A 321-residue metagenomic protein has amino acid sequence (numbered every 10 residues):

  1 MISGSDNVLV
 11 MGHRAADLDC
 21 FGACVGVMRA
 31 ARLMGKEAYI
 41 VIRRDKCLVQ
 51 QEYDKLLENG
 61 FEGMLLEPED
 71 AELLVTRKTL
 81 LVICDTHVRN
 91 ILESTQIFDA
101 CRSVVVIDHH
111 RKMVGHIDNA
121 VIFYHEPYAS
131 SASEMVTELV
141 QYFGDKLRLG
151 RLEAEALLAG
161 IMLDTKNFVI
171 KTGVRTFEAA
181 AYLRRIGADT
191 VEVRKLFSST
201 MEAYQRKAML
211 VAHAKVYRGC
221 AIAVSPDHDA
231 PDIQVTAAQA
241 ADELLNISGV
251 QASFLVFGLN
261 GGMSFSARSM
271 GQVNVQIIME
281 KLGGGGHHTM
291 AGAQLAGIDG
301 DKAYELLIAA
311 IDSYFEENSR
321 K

Functional and structural regions predicted by a protein language model:
M1, Q96-V105, Y128-V136: An acidic intrinsically disordered interaction segment
M1-A15, C20-F61, E72-L73, R77-L80 (+3 more regions): Hydrophobic helix-and-loop "lid/oligomerization" segment in the mid-to-C-terminal part of catalytic domains
H13-R14, R44, P68, C84-H87 (+4 more regions): Fold-independent oxyanion-binding glycine-rich loops and adjacent beta-strand/coil segments at enzyme active sites
G22, Q50-D54, S94-Q96, H116-N119 (+1 more regions): Short acidic, glycine/serine/threonine-rich loops at helix termini
V27-M28, F98-C101, I122-F123, A179: Glycine-rich, phosphate-binding/catalytic loops in enzymes
M64-A120: Active-site cofactor/cluster-binding pocket
E69-E72, L92-Q96, F123-P127, K146-R148 (+2 more regions): A generic local secondary-structure boundary/capping motif
H109-A180: Short alpha-helices
